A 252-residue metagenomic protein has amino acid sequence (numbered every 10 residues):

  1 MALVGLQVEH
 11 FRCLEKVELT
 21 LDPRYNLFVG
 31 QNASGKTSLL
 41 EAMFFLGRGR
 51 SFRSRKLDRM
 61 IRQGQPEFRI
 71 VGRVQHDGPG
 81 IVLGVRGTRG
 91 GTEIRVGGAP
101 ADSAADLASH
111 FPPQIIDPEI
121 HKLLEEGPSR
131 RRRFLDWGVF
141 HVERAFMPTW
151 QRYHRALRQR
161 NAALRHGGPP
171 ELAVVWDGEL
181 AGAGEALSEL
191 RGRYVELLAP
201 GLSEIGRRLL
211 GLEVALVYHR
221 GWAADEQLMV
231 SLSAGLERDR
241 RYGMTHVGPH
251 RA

Functional and structural regions predicted by a protein language model:
M1-Q31, F45, F52, L57 (+3 more regions): Conserved NTPase motor "head" modules and their coupling/switch loops across ABC/AAA+ ATPases, GTPases, and GHKL ATPases
Q31-A33, P148: Juxtamembrane helix-loop transition sites at the ends of transmembrane segments in multi-pass membrane proteins
K36: Conserved lysine of the Walker
F44-R130, L135-F146, E196-E204, M229-R240: Nucleotide-state sensing region of NTPase/ATPase domains
K122-L123, S129-V174, G178: Long, charged N-terminal accessory/stalk domains
